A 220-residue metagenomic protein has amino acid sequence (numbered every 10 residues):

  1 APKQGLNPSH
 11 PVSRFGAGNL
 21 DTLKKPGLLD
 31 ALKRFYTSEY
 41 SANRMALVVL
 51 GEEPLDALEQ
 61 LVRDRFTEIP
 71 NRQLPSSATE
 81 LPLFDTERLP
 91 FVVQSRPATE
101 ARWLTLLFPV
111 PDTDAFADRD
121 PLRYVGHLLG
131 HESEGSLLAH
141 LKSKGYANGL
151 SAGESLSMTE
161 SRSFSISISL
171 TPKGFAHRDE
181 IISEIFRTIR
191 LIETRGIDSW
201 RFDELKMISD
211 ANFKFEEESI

Functional and structural regions predicted by a protein language model:
A1-S77, L83-E87, V92-P121, H127 (+2 more regions): Charge-rich, well-structured scaffold segments of protease-associated domains
